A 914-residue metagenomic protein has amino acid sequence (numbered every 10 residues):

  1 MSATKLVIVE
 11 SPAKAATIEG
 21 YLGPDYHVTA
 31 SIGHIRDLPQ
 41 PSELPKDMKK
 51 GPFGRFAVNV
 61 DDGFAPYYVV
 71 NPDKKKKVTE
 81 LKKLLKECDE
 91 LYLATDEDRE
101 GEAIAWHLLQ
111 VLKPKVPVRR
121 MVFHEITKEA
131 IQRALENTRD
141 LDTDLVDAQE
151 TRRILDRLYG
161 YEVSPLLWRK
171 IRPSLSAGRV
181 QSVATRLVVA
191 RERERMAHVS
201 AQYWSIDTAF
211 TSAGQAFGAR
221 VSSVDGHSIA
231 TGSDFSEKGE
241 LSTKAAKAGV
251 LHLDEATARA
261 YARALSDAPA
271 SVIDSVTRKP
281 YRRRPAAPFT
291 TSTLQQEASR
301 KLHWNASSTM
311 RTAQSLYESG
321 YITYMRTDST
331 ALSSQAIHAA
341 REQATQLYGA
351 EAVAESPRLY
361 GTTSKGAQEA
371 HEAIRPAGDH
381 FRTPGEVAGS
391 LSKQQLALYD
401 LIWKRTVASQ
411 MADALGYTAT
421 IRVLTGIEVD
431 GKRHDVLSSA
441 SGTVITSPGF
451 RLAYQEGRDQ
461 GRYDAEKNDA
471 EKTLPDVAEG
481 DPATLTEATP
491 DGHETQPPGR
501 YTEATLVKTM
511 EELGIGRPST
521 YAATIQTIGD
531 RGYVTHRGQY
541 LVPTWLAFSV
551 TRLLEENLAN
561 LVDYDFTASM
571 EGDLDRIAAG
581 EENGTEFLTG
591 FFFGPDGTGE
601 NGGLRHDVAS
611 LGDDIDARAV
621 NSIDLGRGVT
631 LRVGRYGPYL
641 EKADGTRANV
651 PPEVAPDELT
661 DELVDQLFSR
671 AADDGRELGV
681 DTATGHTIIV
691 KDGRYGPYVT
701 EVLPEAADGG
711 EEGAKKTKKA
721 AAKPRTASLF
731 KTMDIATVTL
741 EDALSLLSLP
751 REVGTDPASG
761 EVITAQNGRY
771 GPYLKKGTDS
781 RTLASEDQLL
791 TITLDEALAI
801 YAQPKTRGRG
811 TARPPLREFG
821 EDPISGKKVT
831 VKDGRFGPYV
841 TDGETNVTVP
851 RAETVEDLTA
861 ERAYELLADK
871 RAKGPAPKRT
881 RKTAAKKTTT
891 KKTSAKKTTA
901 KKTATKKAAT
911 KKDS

Functional and structural regions predicted by a protein language model:
M1-R153, E162, D234-E237, G249-H252 (+2 more regions): Intrinsically disordered, low-complexity regulatory segments
S2-L6, A16-T17, P24, V111 (+7 more regions): Basic, low-complexity terminal or inter-domain segments flanking catalytic cores
P12-A15, I32-L38, E97-G101, H124-E129 (+7 more regions): Conserved nucleotide-binding/hydrolysis micro-motifs of P-loop NTPases
T79, K86, I126-F210, K279-R282: C-terminal or mid-to-C-terminal helical accessory/interaction module adjacent to the motor/catalytic core
D96, Q295-E297, K301-S308: A conserved hydrophobic secondary-structure block that centers on an alpha-helix together with its immediately flanking
K170-S174, V189-L253, K301, M325 (+1 more regions): C-terminal helical "lid" subdomain and adjoining coupling/linker elements of P-loop NTPases
D267-R284, Q296, E487-Q496: Positively charged, polyanion-binding regions of nucleic-acid-associated proteins
